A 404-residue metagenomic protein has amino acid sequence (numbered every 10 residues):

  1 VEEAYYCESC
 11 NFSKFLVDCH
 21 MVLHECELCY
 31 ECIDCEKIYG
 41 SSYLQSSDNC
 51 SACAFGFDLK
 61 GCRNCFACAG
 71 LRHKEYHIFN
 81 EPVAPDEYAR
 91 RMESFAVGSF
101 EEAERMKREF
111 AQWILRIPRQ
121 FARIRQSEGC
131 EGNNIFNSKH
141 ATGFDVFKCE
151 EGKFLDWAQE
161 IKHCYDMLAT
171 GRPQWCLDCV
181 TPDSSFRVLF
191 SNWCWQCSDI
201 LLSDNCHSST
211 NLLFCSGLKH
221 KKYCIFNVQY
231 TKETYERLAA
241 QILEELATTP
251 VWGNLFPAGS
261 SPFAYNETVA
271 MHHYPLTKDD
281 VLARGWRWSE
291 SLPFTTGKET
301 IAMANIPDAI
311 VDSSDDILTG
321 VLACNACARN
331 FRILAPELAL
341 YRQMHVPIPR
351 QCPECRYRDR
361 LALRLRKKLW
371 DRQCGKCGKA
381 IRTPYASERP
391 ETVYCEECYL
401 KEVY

Functional and structural regions predicted by a protein language model:
V1-Y404: Long, distal/terminal scaffolding or interaction modules with repetitive or compositionally biased sequence
